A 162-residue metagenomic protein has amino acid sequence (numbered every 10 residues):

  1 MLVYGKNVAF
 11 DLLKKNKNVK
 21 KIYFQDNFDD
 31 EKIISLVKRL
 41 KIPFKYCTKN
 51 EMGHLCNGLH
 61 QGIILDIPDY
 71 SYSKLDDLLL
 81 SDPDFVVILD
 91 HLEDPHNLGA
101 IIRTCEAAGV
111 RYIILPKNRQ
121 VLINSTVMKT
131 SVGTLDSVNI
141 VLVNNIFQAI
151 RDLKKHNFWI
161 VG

Functional and structural regions predicted by a protein language model:
M1-L80: N-terminal positively charged helical leader segments and presequences
P83-G162: RNA substrate-binding interface of SAM-dependent RNA methyltransferases
